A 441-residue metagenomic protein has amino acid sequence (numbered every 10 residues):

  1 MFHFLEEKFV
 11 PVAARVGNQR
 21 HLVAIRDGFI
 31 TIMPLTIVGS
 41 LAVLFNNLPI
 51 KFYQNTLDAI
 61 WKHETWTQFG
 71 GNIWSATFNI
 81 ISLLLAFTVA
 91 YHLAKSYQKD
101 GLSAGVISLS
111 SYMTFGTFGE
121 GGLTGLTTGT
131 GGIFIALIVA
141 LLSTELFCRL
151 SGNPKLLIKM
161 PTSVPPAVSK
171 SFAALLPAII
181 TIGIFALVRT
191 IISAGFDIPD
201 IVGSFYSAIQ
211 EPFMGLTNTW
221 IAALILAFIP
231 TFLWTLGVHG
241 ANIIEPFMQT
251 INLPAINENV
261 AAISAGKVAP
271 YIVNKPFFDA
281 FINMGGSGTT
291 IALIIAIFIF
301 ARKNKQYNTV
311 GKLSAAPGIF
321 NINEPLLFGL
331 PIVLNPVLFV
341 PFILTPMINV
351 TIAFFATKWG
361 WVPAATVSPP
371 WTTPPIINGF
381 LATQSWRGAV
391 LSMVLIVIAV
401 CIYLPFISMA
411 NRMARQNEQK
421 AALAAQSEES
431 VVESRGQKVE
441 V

Functional and structural regions predicted by a protein language model:
F2-V16, N55-I60, E64, V260-A269 (+3 more regions): Transmembrane alpha-helical segments and their short flanking loops that form helix-hairpins/helix-helix interfaces
E6-F29, W66-T67, P161-K170, P325-L327: Cytosolic juxtamembrane amphipathic/interface segments immediately preceding and feeding into a transmembrane helix
A14, N18-L157, V333: Early transmembrane hairpin of solute transport permeases
I32-N47, L84-L93, S108-F118, L137-C148 (+5 more regions): Hydrophobic core segments of alpha-helical transmembrane domains in multi-pass membrane transport and ion-translocation
W61-Q68, F172-A178, E211-I225, E258-P270 (+1 more regions): Membrane-interfacial loop-to-helix junctions in multi-pass transporters
G70-L85, G215-L236, A269-T290, N378-C401: Hydrophobic alpha-helical transmembrane segments
T114, F118-I221: Membrane-interface helix-loop-helix junctions at boundaries between adjacent transmembrane segments
A255-F342, P346: Helix-loop-helix junctions within the multi-pass membrane cores of secondary transporters/permeases
